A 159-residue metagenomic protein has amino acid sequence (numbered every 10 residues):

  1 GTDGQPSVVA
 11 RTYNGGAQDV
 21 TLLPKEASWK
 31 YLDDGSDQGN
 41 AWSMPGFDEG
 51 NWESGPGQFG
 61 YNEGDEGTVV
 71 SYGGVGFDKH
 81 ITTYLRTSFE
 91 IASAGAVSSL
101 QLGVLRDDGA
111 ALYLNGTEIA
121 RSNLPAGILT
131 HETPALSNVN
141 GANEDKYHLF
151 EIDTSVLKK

Functional and structural regions predicted by a protein language model:
G1-Q5: Short, solvent-exposed loop/turn segments at the edges of extracellular beta-sandwich modules
S7-G15: C-terminal edge beta-strand
G16-S36: Boundary/junction segments of secreted and surface-exposed precursor proteins
W29, W52, F89, G95-G116: Aromatic-lined ligand-binding clefts that engage carbohydrates, nucleic acids, or primary amines
P45, E49-R86: Surface-exposed, low-complexity/disordered Ser/Thr/Gly/Pro/Asn-rich loops and linkers
V75, K79, R86-S98, I152-K158: Extracellular and analogous surface-interaction loops
T117-N138: Short, solvent-exposed beta-strand-to-loop segments that form ligand-recognition rims of beta-rich domains
E132-K159: Short, surface-exposed tryptophan/glycine-enriched loops that mediate extracellular molecular recognition
